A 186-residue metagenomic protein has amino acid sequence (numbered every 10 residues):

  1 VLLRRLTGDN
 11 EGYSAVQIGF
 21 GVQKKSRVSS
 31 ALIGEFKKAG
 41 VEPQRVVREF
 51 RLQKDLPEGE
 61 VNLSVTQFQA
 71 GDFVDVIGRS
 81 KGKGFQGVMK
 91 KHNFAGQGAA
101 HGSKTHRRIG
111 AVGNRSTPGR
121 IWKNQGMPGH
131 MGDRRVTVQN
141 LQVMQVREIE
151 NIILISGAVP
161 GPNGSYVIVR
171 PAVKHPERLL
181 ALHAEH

Functional and structural regions predicted by a protein language model:
V1-H186: Extended basic (Lys/Arg/His-rich) segments that typically form rRNA-contacting surfaces in ribosomal proteins
